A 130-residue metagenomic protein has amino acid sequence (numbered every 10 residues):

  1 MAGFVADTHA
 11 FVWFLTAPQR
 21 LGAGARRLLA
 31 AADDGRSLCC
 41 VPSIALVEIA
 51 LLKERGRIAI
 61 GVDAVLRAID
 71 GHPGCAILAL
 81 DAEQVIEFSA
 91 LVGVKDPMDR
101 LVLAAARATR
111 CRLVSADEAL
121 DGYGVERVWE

Functional and structural regions predicted by a protein language model:
M1-V41, R55-A68, T109, D121-G122: Short, well-structured N-terminal submotif of metal-dependent ribonuclease cores
A2, H72, L103-E130: Acidic, PIN/NYN-like endoribonuclease modules and their adjacent C-terminal/linker elements
D7, E48, D99, D117: Acidic active-site catalytic centers that drive phospho-/nucleotidyl reactions and related ester hydrolyses
T8, S43, A82, D99-R100: Conserved glycosyltransferase catalytic-site signature
A64-V92: Acidic catalytic patch
